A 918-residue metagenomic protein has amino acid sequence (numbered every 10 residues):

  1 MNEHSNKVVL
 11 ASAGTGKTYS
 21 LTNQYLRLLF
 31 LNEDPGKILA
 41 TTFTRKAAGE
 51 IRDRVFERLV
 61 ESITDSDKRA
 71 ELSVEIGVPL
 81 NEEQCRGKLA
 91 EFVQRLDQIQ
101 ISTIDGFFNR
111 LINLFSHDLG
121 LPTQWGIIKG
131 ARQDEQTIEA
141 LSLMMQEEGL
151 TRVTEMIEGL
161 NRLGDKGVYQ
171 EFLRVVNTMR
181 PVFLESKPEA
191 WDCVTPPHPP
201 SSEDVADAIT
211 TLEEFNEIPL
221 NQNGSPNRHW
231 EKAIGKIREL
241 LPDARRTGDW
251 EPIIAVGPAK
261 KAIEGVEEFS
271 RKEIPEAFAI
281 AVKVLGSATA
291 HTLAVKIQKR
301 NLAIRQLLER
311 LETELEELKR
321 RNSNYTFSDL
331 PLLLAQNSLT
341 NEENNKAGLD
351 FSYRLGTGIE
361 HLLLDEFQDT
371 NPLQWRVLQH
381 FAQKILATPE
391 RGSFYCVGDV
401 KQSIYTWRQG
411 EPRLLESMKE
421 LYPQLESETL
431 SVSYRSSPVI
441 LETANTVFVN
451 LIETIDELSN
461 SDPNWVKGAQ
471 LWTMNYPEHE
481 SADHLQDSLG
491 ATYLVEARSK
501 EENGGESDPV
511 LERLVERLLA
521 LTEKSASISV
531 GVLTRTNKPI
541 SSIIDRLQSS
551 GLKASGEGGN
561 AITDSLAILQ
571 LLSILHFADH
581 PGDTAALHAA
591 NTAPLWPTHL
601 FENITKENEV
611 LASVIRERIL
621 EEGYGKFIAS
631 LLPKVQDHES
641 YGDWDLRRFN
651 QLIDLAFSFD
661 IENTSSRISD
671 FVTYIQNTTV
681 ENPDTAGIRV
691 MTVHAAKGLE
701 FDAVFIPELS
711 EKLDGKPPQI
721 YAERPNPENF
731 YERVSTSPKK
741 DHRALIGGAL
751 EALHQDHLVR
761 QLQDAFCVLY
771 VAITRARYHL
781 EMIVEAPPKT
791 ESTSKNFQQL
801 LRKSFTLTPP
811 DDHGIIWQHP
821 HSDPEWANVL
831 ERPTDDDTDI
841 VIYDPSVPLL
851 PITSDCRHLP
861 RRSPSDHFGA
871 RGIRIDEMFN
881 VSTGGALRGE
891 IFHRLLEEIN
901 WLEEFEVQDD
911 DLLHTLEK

Functional and structural regions predicted by a protein language model:
N2, N6-L10, K37-T41, A47-A48 (+5 more regions): Conserved helicase NTPase motor core
N2-V9, F43, L59-A244, Y325 (+2 more regions): Conserved ATP-dependent motor core of P-loop NTPases, especially the RecA-like helicase ATPase domain
H4-N23: Walker A/P-loop
T22-E33: Walker A/P-loop NTP-binding motif
P35-T44, V397, L430-V432, L514-Q548 (+2 more regions): Conserved RecA-like ASCE P-loop NTPase motor core of nucleic-acid helicases/translocases
K37, K166-Y325, K712, A749 (+3 more regions): Conserved ATP-driven helicase/translocase motor core recognized via long, highly charged RecA-like/P-loop NTPase domain
Q170, R174, L430-R517, L566 (+5 more regions): Helicase-core coupling region on the C-terminal RecA-like lobe
T454, S459, A526, S541-Q548 (+2 more regions): Conserved helicase C-terminal RecA-like lobe
